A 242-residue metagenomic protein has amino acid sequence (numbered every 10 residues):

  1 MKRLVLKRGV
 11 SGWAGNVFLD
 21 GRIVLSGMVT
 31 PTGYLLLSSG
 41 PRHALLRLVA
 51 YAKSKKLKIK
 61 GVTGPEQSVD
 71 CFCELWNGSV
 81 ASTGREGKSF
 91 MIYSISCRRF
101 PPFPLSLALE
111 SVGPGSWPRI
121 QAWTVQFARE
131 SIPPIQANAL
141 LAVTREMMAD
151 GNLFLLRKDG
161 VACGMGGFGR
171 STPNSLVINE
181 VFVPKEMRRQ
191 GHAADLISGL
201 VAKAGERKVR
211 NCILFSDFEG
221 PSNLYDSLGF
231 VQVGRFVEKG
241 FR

Functional and structural regions predicted by a protein language model:
M1, C97-P134: Short amphipathic alpha-helix that is part of the acyltransferase structural core
M1-G21, G27-M28: Amide-forming acyltransferase catalytic core, primarily the GNAT-like/NAT-type and related acyltransferase folds
M1-K7, V29-P31, I132-F182: A conserved beta-strand-loop-helix scaffold within acyl/acetyltransferase catalytic domains
G21-S106, K239: Acyl-donor-binding surface of acyltransferase catalytic domains
R42-Y51, N179-K185, R189-E206, N223 (+1 more regions): Conserved acetyl-CoA-binding loop-helix of GNAT-fold acetyltransferases
K56-E66, A204-D217: Conserved GNAT acetyl-CoA-binding A-motif
Q67-R85, A194, F218-R235: Conserved active-site alpha-helix within GNAT-family acetyltransferase domains
